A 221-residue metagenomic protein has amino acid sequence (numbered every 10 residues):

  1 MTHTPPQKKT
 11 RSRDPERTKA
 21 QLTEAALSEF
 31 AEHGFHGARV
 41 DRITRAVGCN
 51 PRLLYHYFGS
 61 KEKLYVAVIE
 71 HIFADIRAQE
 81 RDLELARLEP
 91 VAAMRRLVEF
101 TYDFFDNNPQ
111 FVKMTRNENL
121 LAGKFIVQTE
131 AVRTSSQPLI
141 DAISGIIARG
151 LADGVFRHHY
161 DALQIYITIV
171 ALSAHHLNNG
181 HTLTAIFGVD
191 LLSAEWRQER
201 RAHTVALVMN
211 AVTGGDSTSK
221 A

Functional and structural regions predicted by a protein language model:
M1-Q7, F100-D103, N107, Q137-D153 (+1 more regions): C-terminal peripheral helix-coil segments that are non-catalytic and often amphipathic
Q21, A25, E29-K63, A67-V68: Helix-turn-helix
T23, Y65, I69, F73 (+3 more regions): Amphipathic, non-transmembrane alpha-helical scaffold segments
E32-H36, R87, N108, D153: Short coil/turn segments at alpha/beta junctions that flank glycine-rich nucleotide-binding fingerprints
G48, G59-K63, A67, A74 (+5 more regions): Residues in soluble alpha-helical coiled-coils and helical-bundle/repeat scaffolds
V68-L97, V127-S136: Amphipathic alpha-helical linker/stalk segments
A93, N107-E130, G180-F187: Amphipathic alpha-helical segments used for helix-helix packing
V155-H158: Core catalytic ATP-binding domain of two-component histidine kinases
